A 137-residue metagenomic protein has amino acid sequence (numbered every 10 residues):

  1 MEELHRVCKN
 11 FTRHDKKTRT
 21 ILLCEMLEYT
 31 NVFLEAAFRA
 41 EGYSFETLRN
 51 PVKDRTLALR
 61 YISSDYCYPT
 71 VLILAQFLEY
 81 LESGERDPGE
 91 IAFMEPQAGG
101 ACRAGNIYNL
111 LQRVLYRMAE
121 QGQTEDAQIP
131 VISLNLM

Functional and structural regions predicted by a protein language model:
M1-M137: An N-terminal assembly and electron-transfer interface module characteristic of large anaerobic redox and radical
